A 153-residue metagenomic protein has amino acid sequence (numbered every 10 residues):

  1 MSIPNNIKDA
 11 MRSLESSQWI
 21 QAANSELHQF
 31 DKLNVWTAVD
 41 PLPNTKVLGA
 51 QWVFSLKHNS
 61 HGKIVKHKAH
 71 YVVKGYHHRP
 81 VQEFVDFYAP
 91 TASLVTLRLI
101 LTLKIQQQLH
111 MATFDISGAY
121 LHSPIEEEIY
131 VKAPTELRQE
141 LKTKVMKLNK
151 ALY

Functional and structural regions predicted by a protein language model:
M1-Y153: Long, low-complexity, charge-biased intrinsically disordered regions
